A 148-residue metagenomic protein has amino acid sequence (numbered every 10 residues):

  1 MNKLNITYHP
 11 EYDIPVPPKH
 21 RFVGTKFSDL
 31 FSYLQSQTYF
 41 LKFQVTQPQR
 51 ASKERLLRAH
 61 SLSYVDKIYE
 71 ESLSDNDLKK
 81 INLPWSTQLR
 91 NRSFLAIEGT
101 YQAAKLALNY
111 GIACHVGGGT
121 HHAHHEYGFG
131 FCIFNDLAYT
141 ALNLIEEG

Functional and structural regions predicted by a protein language model:
M1-G148: HDAC/HDAC-like amidohydrolase catalytic core signature
